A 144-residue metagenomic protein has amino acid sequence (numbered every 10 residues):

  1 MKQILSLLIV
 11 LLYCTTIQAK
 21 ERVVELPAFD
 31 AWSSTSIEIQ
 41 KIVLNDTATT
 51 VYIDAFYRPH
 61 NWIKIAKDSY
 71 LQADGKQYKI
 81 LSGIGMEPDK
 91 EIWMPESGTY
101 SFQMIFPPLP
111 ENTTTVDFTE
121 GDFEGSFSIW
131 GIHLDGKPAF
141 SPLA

Functional and structural regions predicted by a protein language model:
M1-R22: Bacterial Sec-dependent N-terminal signal peptides
E21-D46, G75-Y78, S82-M86, L143-A144: Low-complexity, acidic Ser/Thr/Pro/Gly-rich terminal tails and inter-domain linkers that flank the onset of structured
V43, D54, W93, Q103-P107 (+1 more regions): Generic structural detector for well-ordered beta-strands
A48-R58: Short, well-ordered beta-strand segments enriched in hydrophobic/aromatic residues
T49, K67, Y100-F102, T114 (+1 more regions): Envelope-exposed proteins and targeting segments
F56-P95: The feature marks short-to-medium sequence segments in extracytoplasmic or secretory-pathway proteins
K79-F123: Short, solvent-exposed, Trp/other aromatic-anchored flexible loops in extracytoplasmic proteins
S128-A144: Pro/Ala/Gly-rich low-complexity, hydrophilic intrinsically disordered segments
